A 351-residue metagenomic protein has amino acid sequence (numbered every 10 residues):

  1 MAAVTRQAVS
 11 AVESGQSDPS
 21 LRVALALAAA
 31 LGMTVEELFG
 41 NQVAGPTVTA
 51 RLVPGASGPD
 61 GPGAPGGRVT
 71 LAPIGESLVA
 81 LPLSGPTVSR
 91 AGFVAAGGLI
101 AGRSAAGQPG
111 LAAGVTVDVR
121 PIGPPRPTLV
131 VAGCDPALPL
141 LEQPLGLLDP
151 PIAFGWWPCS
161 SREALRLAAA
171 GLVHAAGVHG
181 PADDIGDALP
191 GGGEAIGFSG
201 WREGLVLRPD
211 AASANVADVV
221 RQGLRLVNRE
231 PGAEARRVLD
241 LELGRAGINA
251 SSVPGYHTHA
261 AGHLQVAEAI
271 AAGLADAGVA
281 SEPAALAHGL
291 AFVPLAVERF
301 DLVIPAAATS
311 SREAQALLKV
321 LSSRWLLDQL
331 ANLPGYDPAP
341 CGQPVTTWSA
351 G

Functional and structural regions predicted by a protein language model:
T5-Q7, S14-E163, P190-G191, S213 (+1 more regions): N-terminal hydrophobic or amphipathic helices and topogenic motifs
A11, R162-A176, H259-L274: Short helices/loops that flank or line small-molecule/ion binding pockets
G123-C134, A217-D240: Short loop->beta-strand "edge-of-pocket" segments that line small-molecule binding or catalytic clefts across diverse
L140-P151, A217, R229, E234-T258: Ligand-binding cleft/hinge of the Venus flytrap
A164-R202: Short beta-strand-centered segments that line the small-molecule binding cleft or hinge of alpha/beta clamshell
G177-L189, A267-A296: A ligand-binding cleft/hinge motif common to bilobed small-molecule-binding domains
E194-N228, E242, D301-A306: Hydrophobic/proline-rich hinge and linker segments of small-molecule sensing/allosteric domains, predominantly
G197-G204, L290-K319, P338-T346: Periplasmic-binding protein-like
